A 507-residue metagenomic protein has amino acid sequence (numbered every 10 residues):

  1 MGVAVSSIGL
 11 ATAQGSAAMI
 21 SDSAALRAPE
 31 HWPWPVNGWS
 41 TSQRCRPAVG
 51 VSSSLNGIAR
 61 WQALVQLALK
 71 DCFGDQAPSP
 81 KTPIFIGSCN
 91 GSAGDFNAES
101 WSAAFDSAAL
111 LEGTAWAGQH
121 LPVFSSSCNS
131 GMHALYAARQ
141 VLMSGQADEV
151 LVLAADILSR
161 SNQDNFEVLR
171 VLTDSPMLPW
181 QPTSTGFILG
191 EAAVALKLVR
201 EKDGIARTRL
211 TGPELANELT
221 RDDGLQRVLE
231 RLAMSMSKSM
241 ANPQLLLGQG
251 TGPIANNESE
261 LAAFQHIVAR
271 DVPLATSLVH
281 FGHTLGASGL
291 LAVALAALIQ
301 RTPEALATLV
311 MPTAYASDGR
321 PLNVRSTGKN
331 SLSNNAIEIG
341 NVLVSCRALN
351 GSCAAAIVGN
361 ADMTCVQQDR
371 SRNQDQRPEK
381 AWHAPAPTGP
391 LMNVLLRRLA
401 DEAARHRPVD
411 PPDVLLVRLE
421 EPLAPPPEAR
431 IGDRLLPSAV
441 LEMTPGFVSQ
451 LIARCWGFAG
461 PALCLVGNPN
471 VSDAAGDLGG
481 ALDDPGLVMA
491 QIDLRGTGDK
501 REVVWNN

Functional and structural regions predicted by a protein language model:
M1-S127, M132, Q140-S144, S159 (+1 more regions): Conserved "HGTGT" condensation-loop signature of ketosynthase/thiolase-family condensing enzymes that catalyze
L135: Short-chain dehydrogenase/reductase
E149-A155: Short, well-structured beta-strand segments enriched in hydrophobic/aromatic residues within extracellular or lumenal
